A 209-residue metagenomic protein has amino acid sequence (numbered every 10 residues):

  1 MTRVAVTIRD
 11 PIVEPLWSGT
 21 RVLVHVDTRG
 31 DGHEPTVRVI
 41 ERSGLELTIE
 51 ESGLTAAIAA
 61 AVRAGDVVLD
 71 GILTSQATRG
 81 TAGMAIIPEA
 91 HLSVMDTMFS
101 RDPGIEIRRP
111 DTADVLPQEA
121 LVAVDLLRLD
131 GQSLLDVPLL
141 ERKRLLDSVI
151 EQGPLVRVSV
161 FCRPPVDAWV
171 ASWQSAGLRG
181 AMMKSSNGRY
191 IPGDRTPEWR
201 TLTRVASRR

Functional and structural regions predicted by a protein language model:
M1-R209: Catalytic cores of nucleic-acid ligases and guanylyltransferases
